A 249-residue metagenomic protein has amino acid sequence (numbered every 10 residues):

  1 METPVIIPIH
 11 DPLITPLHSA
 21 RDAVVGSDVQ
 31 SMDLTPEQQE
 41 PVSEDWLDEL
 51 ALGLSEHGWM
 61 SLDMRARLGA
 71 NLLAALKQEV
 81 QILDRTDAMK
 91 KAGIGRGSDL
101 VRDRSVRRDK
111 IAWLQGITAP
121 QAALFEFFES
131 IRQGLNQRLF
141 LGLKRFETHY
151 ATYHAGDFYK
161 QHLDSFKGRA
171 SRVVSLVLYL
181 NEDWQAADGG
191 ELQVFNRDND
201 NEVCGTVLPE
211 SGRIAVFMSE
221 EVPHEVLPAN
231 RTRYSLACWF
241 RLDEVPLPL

Functional and structural regions predicted by a protein language model:
M1-S175, Y179-I214, E220-L249: Fe(II)/2-oxoglutarate oxygenase catalytic core
